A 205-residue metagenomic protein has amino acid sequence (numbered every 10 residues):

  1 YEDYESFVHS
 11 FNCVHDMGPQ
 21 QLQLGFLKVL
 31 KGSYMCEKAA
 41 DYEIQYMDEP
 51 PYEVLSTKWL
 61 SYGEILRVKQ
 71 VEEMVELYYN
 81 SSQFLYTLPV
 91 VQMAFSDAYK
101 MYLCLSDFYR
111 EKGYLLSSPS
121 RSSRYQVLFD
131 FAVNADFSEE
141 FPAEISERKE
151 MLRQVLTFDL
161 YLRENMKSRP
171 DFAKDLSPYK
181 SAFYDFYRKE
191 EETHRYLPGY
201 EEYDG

Functional and structural regions predicted by a protein language model:
Y1-Y99: A structural motif corresponding to the C-terminal lobe/cap of the Radical SAM core domain
E73-G205: Radical SAM enzyme core and accessory elements
